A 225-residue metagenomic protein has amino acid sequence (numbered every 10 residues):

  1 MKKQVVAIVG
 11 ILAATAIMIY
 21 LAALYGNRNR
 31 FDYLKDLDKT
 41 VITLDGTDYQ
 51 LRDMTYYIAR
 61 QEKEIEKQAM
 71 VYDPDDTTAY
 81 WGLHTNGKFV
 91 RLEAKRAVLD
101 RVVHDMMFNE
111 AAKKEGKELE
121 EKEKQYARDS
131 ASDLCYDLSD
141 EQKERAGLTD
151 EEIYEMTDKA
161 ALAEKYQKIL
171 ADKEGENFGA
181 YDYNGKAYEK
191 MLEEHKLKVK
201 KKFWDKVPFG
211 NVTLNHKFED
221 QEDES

Functional and structural regions predicted by a protein language model:
M1-V90, K190-S225: Short, low-structural-confidence N-terminal segments
I42-Q50, A111-K122: Aromatic- and charge-enriched surface segment that lines or borders ligand/interaction sites
M54, M107, A112: Active-site-flanking alpha-helical
E64-A94, K113-A187: Charged, solvent-exposed helices and adjacent loops that form client-binding or oligomerization surfaces
R96-L99: Alpha-helical scaffold segments that flank or form the walls of functional sites
H104-D105, N109, A163: Alpha-helical transmembrane segments of polytopic integral membrane proteins, especially the permease/helical cores
